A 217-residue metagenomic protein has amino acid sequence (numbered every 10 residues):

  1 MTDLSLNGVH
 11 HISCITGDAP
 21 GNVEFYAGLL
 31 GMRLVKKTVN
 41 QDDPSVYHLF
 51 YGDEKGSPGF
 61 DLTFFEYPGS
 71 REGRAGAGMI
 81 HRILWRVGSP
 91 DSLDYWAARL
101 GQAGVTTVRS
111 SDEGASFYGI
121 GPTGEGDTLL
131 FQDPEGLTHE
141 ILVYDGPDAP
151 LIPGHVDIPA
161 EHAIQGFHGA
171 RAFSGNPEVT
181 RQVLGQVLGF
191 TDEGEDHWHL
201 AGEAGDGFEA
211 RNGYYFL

Functional and structural regions predicted by a protein language model:
M1-G21, I80-V87, Y144-R181, V187 (+1 more regions): N-terminal beta-strand motif that seeds the catalytic metal site of vicinal oxygen chelate
M1-L4, T38, D94-G166, E193-F216: Vicinal oxygen chelate
T2-A77, H81-W85, S89-A98, Q102-R109: Active-site-proximal cofactor/substrate-binding loop regions of enzyme domains
I15-P58, V108-T123, L130-F131, A172-N212: Core segments of cupin and vicinal oxygen chelate
E24, G73, H139-E140, P150 (+1 more regions): Short helix/loop capping segments that flank catalytic or ligand/cofactor-binding pockets
H48, D61-T63, R82, E140 (+3 more regions): Generic structural signal for residues positioned in beta-strands
F50-E54, F60, F64-G73, H81 (+4 more regions): Aromatic-residue detector
E54, Y67-G69, G88-P90, P134 (+3 more regions): Generic structural motif
